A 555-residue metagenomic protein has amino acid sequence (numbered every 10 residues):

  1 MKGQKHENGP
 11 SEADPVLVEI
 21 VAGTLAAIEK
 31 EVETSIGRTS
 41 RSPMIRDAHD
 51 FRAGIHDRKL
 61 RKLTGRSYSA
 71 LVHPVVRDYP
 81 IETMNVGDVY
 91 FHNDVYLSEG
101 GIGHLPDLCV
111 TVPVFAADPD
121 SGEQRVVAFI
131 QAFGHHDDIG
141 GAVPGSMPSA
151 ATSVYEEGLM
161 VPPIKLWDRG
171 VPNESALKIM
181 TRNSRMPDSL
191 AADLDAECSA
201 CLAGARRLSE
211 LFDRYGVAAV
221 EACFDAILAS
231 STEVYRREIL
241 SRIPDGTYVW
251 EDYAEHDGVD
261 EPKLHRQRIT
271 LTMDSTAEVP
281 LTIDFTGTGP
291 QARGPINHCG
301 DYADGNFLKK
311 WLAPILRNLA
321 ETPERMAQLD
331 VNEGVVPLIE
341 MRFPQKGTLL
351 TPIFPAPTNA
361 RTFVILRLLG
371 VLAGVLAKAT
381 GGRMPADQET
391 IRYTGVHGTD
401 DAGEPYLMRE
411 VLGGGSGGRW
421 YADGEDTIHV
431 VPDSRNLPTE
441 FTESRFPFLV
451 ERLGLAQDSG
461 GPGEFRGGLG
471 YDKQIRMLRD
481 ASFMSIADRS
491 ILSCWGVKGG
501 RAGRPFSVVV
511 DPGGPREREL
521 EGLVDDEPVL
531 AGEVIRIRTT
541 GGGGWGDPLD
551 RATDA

Functional and structural regions predicted by a protein language model:
K2-V86, F91-H92, Y96-S121, V126-A555: Glycine/proline-enriched, intrinsically flexible loops and inter-domain linkers
